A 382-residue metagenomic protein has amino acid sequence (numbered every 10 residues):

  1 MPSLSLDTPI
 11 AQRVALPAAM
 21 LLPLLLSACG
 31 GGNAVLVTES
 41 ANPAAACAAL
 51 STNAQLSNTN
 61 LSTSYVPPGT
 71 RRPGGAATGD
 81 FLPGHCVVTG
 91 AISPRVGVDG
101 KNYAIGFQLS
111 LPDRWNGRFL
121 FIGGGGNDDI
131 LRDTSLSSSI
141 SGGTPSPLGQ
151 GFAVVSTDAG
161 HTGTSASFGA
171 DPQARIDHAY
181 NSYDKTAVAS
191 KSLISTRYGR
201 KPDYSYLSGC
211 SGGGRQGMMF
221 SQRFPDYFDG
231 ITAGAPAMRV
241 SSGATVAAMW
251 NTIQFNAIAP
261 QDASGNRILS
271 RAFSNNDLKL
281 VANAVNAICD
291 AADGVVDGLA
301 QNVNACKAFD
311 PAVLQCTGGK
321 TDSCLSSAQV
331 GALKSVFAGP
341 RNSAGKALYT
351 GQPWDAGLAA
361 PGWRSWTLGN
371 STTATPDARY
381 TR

Functional and structural regions predicted by a protein language model:
P2-A18: Bacterial N-terminal signal peptides that target proteins for export
L25-A28: C-terminal motif of bacterial Sec signal peptides marking the signal peptidase cleavage site
G30-R118, I130-T134, S141-G142, A282 (+2 more regions): Catalytic-loop region of hydrolases
P94, G124-N127, P236: Glycine-rich His-Gly loop
N116, G124-P202, T245-V246: Cap/lid segment of the alpha/beta-hydrolase catalytic domain
R200-S211: Alpha/beta-hydrolase fold nucleophile elbow
C210-M219: Glycine-rich nucleophile elbow surrounding the catalytic serine of serine-hydrolase chemistry
M219-S221, D226-S343: A catalytic-pocket lid/entrance helix-loop region that shapes and gates access to the active site across common
